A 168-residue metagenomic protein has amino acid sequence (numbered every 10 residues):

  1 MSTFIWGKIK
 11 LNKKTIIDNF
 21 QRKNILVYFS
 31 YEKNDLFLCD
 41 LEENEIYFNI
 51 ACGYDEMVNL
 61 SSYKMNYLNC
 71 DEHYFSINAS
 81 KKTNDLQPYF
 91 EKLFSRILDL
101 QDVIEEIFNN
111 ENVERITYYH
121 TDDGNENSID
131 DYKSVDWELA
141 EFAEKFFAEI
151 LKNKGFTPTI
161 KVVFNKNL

Functional and structural regions predicted by a protein language model:
M1-D35, V163-L168: Short, extreme N-terminal segment that most often corresponds to the first beta-strand
E32-L168: Charged interaction segments
